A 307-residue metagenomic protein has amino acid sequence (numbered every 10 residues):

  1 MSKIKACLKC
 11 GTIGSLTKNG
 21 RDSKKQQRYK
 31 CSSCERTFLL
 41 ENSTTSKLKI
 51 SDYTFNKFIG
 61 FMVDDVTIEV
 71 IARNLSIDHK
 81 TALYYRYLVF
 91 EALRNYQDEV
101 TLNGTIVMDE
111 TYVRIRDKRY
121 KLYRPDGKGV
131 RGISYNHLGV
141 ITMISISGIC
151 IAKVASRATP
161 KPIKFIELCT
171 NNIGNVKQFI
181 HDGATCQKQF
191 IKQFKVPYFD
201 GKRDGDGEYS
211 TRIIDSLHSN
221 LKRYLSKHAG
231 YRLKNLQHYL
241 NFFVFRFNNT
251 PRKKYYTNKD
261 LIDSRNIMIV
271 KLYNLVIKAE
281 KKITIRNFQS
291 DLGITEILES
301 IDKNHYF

Functional and structural regions predicted by a protein language model:
M1-F307: Residue-level recognition of single "structural anchor" positions that define or cap local secondary structure
